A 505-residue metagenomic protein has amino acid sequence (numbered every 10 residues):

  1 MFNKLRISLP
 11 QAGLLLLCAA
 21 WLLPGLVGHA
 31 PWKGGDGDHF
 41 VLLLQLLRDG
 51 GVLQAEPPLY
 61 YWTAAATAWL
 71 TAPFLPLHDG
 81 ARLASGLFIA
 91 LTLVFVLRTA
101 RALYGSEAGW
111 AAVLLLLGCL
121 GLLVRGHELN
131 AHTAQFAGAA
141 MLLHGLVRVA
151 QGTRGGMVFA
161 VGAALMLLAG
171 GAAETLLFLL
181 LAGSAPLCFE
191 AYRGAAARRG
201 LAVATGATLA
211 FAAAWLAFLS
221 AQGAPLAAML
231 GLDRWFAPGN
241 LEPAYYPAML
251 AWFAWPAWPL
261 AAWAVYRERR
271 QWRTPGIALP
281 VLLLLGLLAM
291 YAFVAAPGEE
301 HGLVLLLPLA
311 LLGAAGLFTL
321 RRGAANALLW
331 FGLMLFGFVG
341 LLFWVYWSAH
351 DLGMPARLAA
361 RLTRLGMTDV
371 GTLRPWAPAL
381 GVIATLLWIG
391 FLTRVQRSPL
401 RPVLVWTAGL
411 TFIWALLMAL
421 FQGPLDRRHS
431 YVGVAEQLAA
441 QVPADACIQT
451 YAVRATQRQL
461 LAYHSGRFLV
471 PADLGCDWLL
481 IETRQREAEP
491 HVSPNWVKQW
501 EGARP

Functional and structural regions predicted by a protein language model:
M1-N326, L461: Membrane-integral, polyisoprenol-dependent glycosyltransferases of the GT-C/oligosaccharyltransferase superfamily
F2-K4, V149-L176, P186-G206, Q222 (+1 more regions): Membrane-embedded architecture of ER/inner-membrane glycosylation machinery
